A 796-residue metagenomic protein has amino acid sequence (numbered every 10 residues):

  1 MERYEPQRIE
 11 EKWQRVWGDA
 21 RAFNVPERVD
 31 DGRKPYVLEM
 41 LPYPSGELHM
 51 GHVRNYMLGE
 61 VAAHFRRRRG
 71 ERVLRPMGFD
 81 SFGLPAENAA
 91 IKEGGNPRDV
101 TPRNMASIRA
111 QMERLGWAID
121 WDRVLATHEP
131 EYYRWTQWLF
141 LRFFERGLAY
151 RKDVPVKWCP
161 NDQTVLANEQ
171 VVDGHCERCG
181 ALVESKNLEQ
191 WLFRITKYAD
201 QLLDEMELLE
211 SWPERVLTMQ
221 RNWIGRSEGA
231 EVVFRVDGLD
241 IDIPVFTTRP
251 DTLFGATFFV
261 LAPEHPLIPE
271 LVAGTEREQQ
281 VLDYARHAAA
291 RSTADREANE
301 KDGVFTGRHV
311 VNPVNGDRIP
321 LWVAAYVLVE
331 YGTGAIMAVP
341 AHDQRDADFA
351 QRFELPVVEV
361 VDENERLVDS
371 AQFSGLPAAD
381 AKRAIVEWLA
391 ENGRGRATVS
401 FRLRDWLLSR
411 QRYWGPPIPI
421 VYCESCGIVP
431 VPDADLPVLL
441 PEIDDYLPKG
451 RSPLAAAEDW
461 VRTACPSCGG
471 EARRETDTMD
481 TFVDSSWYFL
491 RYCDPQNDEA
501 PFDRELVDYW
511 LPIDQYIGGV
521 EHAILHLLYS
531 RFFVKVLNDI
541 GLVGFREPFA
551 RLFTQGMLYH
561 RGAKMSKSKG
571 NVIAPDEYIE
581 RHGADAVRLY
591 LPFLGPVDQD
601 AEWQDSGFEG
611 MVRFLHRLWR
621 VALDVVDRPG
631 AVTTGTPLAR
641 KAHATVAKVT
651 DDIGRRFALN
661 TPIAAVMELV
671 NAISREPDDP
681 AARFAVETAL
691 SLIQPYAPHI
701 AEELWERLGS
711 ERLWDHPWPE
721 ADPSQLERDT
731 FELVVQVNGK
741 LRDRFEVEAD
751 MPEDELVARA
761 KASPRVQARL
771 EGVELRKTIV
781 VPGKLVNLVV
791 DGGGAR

Functional and structural regions predicted by a protein language model:
M1-L38, R67-P76, D99-S107, S211 (+3 more regions): Conserved oxyanion/phosphate-binding beta-strand-loop segments in alpha/beta enzyme cores
M1-M50, L202-L203, T218-G225, R394-A397 (+4 more regions): Non-catalytic terminal extensions that flank enzyme cores
R3, V16-A20, K92-F246, P250 (+5 more regions): Residue patterns forming the tRNA-binding/recognition surfaces of aminoacyl-tRNA synthetases and related DALR
Y4, I9-Q14, T136-V357, P453 (+6 more regions): NTP-handling and nucleic-acid-processing catalytic cores
Y4, R226-E231, D362-V386, N392-T398 (+6 more regions): Long, charged, mostly alpha-helical binding arms that flank functional sites
P26-P97, T101, L125-L139, T247-T248 (+2 more regions): N-terminal catalytic cores of NTP/NDP-binding nucleotidyl/phosphoryl-transfer enzymes
H64-R72, K92-R98, A110, R114-A118 (+20 more regions): Secondary-structure transition/capping motifs at alpha-helix termini and the adjoining loop/turn into the next element
D80, E145-R146, Y150-K157, A397-C426 (+5 more regions): Helix-rich, typically C-terminal accessory recognition domains appended to large enzymatic cores
